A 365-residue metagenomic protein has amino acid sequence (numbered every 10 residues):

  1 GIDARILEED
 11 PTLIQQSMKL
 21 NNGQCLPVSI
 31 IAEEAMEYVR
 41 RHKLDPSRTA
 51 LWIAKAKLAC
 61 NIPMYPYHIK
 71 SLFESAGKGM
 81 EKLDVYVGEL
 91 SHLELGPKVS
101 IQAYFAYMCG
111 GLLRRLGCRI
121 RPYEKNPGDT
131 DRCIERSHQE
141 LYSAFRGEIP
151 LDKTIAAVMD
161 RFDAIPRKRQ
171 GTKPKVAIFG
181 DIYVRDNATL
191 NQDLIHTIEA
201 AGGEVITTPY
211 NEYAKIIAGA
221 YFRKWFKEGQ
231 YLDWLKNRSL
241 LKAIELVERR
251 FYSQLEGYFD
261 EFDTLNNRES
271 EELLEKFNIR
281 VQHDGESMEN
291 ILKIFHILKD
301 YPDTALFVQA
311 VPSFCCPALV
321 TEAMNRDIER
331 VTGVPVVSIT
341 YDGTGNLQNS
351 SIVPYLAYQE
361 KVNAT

Functional and structural regions predicted by a protein language model:
G1-T365: An N-terminal assembly and electron-transfer interface module characteristic of large anaerobic redox and radical
